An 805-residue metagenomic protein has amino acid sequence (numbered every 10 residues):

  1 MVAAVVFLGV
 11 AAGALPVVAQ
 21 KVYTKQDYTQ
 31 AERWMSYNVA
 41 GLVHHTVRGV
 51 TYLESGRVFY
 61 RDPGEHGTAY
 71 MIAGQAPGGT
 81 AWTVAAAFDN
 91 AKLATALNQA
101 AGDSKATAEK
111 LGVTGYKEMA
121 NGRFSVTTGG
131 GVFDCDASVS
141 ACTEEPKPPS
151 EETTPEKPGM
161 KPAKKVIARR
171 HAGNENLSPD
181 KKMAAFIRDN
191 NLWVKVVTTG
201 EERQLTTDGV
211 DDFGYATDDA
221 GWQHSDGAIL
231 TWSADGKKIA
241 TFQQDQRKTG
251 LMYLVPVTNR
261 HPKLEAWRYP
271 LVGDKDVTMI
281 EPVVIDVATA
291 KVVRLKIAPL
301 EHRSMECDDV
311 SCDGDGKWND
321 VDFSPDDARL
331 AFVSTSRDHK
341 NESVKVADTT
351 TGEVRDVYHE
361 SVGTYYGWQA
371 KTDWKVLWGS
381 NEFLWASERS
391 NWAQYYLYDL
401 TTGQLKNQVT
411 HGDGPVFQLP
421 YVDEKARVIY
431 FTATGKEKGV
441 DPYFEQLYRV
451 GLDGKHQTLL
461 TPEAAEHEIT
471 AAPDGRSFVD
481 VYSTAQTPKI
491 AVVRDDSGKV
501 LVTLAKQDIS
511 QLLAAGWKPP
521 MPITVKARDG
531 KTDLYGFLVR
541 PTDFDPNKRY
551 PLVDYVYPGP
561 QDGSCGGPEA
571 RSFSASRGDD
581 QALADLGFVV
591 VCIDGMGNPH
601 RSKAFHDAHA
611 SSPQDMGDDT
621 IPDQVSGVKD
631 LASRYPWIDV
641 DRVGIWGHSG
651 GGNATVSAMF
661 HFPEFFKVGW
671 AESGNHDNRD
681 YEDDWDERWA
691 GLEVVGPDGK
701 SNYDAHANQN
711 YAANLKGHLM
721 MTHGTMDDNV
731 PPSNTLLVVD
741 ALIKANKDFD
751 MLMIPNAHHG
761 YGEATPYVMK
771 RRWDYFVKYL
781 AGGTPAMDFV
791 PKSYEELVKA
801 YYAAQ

Functional and structural regions predicted by a protein language model:
A4, G9-A11, L15-K489, V493-S497 (+4 more regions): Beta-propeller folds
L251, I297, W318-N319, D327 (+4 more regions): Serine-hydrolase catalytic core recognition
